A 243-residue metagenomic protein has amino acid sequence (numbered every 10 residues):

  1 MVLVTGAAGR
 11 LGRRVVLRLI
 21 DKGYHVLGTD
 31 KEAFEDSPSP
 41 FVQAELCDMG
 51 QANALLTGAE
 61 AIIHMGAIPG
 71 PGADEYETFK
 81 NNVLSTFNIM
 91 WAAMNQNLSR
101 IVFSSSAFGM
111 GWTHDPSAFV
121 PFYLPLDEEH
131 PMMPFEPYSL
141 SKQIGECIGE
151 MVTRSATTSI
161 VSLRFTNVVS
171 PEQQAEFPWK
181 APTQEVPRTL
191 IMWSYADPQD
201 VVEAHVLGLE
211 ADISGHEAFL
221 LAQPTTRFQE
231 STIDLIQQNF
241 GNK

Functional and structural regions predicted by a protein language model:
V2-K22: N-terminal Rossmann NAD(P)H-binding glycine-rich loop of SDR-like oxidoreductase domains
E35, A44-N81: NAD(P)H-binding glycine-rich loop region in Rossmannoid oxidoreductase-like domains and their noncatalytic homologs
I62, A73-V102: NAD(P)-cofactor binding segment of oxidoreductase domains
K80, P116-A156: Catalytic helix-loop patch of NAD(P)-dependent Rossmann-fold dehydrogenases
N88-F135: Conserved Rossmann-fold NAD(P)-dependent oxidoreductase catalytic core, especially the SDR/UDP-sugar
E128-F135, S162-A196: A conserved pocket-lining segment of Rossmann-fold NAD(P)-dependent short-chain dehydrogenase/reductase
S155-S159, S170-A181, G208-F219: Glycine/proline-rich active-site loop of Rossmann-fold NAD(P)-dependent oxidoreductases
Q199-D200, A204-K243: C-terminal substrate-binding subdomain of Rossmann-fold SDR/epimerase-dehydratase oxidoreductases
